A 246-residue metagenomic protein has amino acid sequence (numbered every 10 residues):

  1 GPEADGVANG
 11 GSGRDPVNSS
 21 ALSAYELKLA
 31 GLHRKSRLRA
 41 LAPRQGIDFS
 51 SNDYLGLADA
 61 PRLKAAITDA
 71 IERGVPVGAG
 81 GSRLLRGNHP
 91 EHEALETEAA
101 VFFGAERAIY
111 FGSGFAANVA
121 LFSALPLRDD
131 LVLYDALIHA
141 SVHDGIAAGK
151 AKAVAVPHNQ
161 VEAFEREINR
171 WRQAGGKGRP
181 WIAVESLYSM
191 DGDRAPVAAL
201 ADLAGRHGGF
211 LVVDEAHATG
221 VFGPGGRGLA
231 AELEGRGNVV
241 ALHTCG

Functional and structural regions predicted by a protein language model:
N18-V77, G209: N-terminal "arm"/small-domain region of PLP-dependent enzymes with the aminotransferase-like
A65, E72-G114: Conserved N-terminal alpha-helix of the aminotransferase class I/II PLP-enzyme fold
S113, L133-K150: Substrate-binding/gating loop at the entrance of the active-site cleft, primarily in PLP-dependent aminotransferase-like
L121-A140, V161: Conserved PLP-anchoring active-site segment centered on the Schiff-base-forming lysine
R128, A148-K150, H207, R236-G237: Short, structured coil segments at secondary-structure junctions
V154, H158-V213: Active-site phosphate-binding strand-loop segment of PLP-dependent enzymes
H207-G208, H217, R227-G246: Conserved active-site segment immediately N-terminal to the catalytic lysine that forms the internal aldimine
